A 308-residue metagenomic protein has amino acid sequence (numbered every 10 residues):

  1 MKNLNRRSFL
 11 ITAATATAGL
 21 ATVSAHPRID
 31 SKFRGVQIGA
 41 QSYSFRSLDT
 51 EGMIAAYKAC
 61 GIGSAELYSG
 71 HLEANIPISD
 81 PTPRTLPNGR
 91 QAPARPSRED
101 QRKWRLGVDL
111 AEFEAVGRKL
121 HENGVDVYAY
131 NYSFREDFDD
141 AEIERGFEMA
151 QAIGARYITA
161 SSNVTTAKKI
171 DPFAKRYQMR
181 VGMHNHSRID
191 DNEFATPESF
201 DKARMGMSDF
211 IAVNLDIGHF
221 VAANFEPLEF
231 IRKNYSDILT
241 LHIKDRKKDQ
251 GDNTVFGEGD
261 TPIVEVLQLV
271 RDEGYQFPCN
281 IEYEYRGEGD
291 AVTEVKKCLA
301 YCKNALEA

Functional and structural regions predicted by a protein language model:
K2-G39, R46-S64, I76-D80, L86-P87 (+2 more regions): Histidine-acidic metal/acid-base catalytic patches
A13, Y57-E73, K175-M179, M183: Conserved long hydrophobic alpha-helices within structured protein cores
A13-T15, G19-T22, D30, L106 (+4 more regions): Active-site acidic/histidine proton-transfer and metal-coordination neighborhood in alpha/beta enzyme cores
S44-R46, H71-A74, S133-D137, T165-T166 (+4 more regions): Solvent-exposed loop/turn segments at secondary-structure junctions within structured extracellular/periplasmic domains
F45, V108, D137-F138, S162 (+2 more regions): Residues that cap or flank secondary-structure elements
G63, G70-T82, A115-G117, H121-D126 (+1 more regions): Active-site anion-binding loops
A65-L67, V127-Y130, T159-A160, P278-I281: Short beta-strand segments at enzyme active-site cores
Y68-E114: Glycine-rich, proline-tolerant flexible connector loops at the mouths of alpha/beta enzymes
